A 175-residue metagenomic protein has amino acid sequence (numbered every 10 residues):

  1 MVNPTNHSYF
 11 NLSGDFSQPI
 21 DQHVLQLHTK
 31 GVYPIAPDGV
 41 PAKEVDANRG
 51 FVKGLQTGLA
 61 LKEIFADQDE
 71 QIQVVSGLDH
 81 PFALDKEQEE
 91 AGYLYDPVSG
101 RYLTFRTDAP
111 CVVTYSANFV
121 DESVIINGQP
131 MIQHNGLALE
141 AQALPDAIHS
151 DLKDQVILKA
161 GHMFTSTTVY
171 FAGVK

Functional and structural regions predicted by a protein language model:
M1-K175: An exposed, glycine/acidic-rich loop-and-rim segment of catalytic or binding clefts
